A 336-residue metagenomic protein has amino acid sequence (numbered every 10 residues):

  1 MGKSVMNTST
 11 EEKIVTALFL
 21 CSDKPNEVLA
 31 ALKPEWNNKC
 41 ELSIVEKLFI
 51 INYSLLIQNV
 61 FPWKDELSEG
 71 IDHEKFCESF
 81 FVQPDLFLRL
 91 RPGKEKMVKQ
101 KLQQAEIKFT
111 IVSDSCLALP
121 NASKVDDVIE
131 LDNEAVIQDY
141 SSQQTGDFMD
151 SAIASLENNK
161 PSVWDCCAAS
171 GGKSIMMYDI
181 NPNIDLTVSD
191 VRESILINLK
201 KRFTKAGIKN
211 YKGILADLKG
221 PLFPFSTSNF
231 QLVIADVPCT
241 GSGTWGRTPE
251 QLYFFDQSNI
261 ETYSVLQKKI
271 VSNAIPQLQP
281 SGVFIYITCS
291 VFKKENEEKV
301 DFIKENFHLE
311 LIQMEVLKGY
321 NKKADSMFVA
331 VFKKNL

Functional and structural regions predicted by a protein language model:
M1-L336: S-adenosylmethionine
